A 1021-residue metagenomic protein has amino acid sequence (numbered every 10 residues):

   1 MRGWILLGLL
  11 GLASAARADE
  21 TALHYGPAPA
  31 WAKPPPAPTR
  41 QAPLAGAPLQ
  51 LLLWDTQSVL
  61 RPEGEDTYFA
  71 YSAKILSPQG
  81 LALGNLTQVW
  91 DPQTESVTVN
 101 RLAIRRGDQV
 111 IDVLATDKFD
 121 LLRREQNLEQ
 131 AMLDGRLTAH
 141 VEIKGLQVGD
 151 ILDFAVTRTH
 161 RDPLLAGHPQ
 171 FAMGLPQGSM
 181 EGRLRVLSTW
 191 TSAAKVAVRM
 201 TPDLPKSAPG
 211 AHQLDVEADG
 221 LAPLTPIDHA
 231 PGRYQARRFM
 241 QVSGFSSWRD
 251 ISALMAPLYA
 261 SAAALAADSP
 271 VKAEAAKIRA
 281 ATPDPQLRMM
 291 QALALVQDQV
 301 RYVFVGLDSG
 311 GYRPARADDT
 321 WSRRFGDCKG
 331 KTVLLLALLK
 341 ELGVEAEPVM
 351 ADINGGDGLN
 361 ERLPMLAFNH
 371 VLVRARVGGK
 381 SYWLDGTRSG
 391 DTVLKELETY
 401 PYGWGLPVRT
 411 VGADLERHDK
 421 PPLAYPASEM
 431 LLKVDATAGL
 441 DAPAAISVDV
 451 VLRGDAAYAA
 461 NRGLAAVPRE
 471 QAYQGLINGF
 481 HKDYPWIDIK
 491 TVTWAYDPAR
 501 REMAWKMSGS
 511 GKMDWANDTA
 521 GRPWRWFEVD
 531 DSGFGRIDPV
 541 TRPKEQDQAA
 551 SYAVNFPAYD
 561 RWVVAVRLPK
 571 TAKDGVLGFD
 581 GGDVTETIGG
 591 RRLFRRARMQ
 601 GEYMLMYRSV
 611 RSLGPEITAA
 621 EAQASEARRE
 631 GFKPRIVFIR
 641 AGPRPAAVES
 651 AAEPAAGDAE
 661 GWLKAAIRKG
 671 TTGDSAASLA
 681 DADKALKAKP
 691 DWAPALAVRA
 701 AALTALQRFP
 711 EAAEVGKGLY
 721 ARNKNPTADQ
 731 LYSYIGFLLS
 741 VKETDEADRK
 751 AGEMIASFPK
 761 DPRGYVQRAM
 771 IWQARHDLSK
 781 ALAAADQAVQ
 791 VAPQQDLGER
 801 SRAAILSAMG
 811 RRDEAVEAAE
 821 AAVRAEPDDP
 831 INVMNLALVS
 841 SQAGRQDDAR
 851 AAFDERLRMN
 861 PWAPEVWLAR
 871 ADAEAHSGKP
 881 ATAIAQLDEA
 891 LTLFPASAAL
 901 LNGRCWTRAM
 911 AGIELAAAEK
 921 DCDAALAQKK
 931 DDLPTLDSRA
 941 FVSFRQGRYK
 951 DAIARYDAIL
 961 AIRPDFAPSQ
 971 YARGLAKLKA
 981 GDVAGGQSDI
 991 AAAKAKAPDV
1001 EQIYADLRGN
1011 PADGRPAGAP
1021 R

Functional and structural regions predicted by a protein language model:
D19-T671, A697, A701, Q707 (+1 more regions): A sensor for short, sequence-defined functional sites
A656, P690, K724-N725, P759 (+7 more regions): Short coil turns that delineate tetratricopeptide repeat
A659, A693-P694, T727-D729, P762-R763 (+7 more regions): Helix-start (N-cap) detector for alpha-helical repeat units in TPR-like alpha-solenoids, especially tetratricopeptide
I667, A701, G736, M770 (+6 more regions): Residue-level recognition of tetratricopeptide repeat
T671, A705-L706, S740-V741, A774-R775 (+7 more regions): Register position in tetratricopeptide repeats
V983-R1021: Terminal, low-structured helical/coil segments at or just beyond the last alpha-helical repeat
